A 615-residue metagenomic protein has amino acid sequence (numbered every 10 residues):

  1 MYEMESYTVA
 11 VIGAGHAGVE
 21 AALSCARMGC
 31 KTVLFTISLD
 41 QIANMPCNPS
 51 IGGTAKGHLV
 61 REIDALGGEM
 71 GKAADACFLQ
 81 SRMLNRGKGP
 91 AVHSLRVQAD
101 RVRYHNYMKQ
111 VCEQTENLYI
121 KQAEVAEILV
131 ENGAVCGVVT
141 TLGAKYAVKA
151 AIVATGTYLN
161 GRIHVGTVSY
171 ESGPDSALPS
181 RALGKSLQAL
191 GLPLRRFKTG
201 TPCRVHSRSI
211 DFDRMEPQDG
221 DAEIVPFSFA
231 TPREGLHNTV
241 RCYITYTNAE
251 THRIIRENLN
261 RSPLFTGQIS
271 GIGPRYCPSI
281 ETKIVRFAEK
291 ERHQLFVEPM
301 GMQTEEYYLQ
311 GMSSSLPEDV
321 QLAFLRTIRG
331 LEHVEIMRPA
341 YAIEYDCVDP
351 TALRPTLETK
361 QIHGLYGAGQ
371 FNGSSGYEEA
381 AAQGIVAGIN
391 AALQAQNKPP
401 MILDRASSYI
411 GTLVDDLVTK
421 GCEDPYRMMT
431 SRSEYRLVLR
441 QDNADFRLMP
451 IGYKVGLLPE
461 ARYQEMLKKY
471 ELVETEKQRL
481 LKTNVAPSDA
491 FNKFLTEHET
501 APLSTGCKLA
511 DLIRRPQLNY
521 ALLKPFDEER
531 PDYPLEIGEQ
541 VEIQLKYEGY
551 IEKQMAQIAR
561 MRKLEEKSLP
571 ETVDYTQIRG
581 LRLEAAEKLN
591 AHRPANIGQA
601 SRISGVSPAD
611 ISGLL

Functional and structural regions predicted by a protein language model:
M4-A17: Beta1/beta-strand and adjacent pyrophosphate-binding region of the FAD-binding site in flavoprotein oxidoreductases
L23-E127, L142, A150, A154-E171 (+4 more regions): Conserved N-terminal/central alpha/beta ligand/cofactor-binding core
S38-D40, K56, M83, K185-L322 (+3 more regions): An anion/pyrophosphate-binding glycine-rich loop and adjacent beta-alpha core in soluble alpha-beta enzymes
L129-A144: Conserved beta-strand-loop-beta-strand element in the redox core of flavoprotein oxidoreductases
Y308-S374, I402-D415, P534-K588, R593: A glycine-rich dinucleotide-binding beta-alpha-beta segment and adjacent secondary-structure elements that constitute
Q370-E378, E434-R436: Glycine-rich phosphate/pyrophosphate-binding beta-alpha loops
A380-M401: Internal hydrophobic alpha-helix adjacent to the cofactor/substrate pocket in enzyme cavities
R432, V438, M449-I611: Extended, charge-enriched "interface" segments that sit outside catalytic cores
